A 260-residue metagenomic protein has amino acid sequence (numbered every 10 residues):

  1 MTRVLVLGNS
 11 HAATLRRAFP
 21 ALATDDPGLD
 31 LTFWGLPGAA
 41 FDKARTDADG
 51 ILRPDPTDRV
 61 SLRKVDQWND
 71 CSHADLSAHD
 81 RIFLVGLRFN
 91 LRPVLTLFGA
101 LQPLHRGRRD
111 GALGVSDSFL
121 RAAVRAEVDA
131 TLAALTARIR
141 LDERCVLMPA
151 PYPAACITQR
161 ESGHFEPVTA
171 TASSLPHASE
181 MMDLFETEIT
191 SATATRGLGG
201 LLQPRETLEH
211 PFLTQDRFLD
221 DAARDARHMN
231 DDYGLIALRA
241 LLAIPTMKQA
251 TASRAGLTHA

Functional and structural regions predicted by a protein language model:
M1-S77, I244-P245, A250, R254: Basic, amphipathic N-terminal segments that precede the first structured/catalytic domain
S10, R205-T207, D231: Conformational gate/switch positions in structured elements
H11-L15, T131, F185, Y233: Conserved alpha-helical elements of sugar-nucleotide-dependent glycosyltransferases
A21, A134-R138, A240, I244: A generic secondary-structure signal
L31-F33, G200-L202, A226: Conserved beta-strand scaffold positions in the cores of enzyme catalytic domains, especially in NTP/NDP-utilizing
T46-P56, F212-D225: Charged, often glycine-rich, active-site loop that binds/positions anionic groups
H73-L219: Alpha-helical cap/lid subdomain in secreted, periplasmic, or secretory-pathway luminal O-acyl-processing enzymes
R217-A260: Histidine-centered active-site loop/cap adjacent to the catalytic His in serine esterases/O-acetyl transfer systems
